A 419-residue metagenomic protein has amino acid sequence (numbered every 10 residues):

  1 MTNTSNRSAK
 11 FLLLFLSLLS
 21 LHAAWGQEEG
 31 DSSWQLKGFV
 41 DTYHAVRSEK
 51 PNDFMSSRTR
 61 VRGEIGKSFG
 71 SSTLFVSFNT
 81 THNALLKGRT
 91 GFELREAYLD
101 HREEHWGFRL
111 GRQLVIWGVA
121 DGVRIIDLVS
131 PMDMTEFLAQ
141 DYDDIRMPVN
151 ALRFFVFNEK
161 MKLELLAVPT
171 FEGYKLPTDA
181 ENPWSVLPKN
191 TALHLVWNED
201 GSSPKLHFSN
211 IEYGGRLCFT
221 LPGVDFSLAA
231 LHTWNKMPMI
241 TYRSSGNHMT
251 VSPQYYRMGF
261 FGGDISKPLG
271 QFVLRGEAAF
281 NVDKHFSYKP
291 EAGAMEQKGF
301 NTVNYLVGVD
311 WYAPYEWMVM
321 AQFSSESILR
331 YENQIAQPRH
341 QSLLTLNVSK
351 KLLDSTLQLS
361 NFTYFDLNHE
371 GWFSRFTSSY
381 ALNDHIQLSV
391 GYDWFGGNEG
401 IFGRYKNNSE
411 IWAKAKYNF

Functional and structural regions predicted by a protein language model:
E28-S48, S72, V76, L359: Transmembrane beta-strand segments of Gram-negative outer membrane beta-barrel proteins
W34, S71-V76, W106-F108, K160-L163 (+5 more regions): Repeated loop/turn-to-beta-strand initiation elements of outer-membrane beta-barrel proteins
G38-V40, V76, L110, F154 (+9 more regions): Membrane-embedded beta-strand positions of outer-membrane beta-barrel proteins
T42-S48, F69-S71, T80-A84, E103-H105 (+12 more regions): Transmembrane beta-strands of outer-membrane beta-barrel pores
D53-T59, T90-R95, E104, R146-N150 (+8 more regions): Residues that define the transmembrane beta-barrel architecture of outer-membrane proteins
G66-W184, C218, P222, G397: Outer membrane beta-barrel
S266-Y364: Detector for outer-membrane/organellar transmembrane beta-barrel domains, recognizing the amphipathic beta-strand
V348, N407-F419: Outer-membrane beta-barrel "beta-signal"
